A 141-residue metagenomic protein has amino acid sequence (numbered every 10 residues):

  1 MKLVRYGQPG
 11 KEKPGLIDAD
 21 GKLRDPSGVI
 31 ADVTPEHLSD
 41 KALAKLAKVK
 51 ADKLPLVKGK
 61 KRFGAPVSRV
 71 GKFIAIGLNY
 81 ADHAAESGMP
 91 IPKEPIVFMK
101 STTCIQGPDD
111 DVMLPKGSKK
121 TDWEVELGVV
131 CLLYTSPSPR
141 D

Functional and structural regions predicted by a protein language model:
M1-P95: N-terminal non-catalytic cap/leader segment that marks the start of a structured domain
P14, E126-V130: Residues embedded in well-ordered beta-strands
D20-G21, T103, L132-L133: Short loop segments at secondary-structure junctions
L56-K58, D109-V112: Short gly/ser/thr-rich secondary-structure transition/capping motifs
F63-A65, E86-G88, V112-T121, E126-L127 (+1 more regions): A generic local secondary-structure boundary/capping motif
I76-G77, S101, C131: A secondary-structure boundary/capping signal
I91-P108, T121-W123: Structural signature of FAD isoalloxazine-binding scaffolds in flavoprotein oxidoreductases
Y134-D141: Conserved small/polar residues in nucleotide/adenosyl-binding loops
